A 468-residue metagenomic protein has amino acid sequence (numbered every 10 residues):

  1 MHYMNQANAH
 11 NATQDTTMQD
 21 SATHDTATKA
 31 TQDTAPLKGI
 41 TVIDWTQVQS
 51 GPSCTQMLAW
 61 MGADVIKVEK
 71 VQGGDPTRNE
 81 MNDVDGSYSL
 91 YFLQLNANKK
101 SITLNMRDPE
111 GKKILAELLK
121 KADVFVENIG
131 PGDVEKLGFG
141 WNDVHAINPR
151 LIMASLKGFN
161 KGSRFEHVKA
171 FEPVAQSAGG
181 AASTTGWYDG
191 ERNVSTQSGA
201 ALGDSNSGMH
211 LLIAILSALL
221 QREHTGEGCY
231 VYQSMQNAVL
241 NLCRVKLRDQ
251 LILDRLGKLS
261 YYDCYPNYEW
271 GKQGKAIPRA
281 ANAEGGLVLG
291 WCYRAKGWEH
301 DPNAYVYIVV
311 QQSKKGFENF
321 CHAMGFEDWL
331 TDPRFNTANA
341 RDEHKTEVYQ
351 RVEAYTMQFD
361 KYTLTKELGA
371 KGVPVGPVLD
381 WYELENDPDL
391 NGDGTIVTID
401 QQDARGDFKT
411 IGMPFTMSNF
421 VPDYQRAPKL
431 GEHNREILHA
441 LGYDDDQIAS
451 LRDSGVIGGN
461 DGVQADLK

Functional and structural regions predicted by a protein language model:
H2-D20, H24-E227, K429, R435-K468: N-terminal helix-loop segment corresponding to the beta1-alpha1 unit of nucleotide/adenylate-binding folds
I43-T46, T103-L104, Y305-Q312, Y349-F359 (+2 more regions): Short, well-ordered beta-strand elements within core beta-sheets of diverse protein domains
V65-V68, G369-E383, D444-A449: Short, well-structured beta-strand/strand-turn elements
A178-F359, V397-R405, L467: Acidic, glycine-rich segments within the central catalytic cores of soluble metabolic enzymes that bind/position
G228-Q236, E367, A449-D453: Beta-strand segments within the central parallel beta-sheet cores of soluble alpha/beta enzyme folds
T331-H344, L379-N386, Q447-K468: Short linear loop/turn motifs
L364-G372, R452, D461: Conserved, function-defining micro-sites of small-solute handling proteins
A370-Q425: A glycine-rich dinucleotide-binding beta-alpha-beta segment and adjacent secondary-structure elements that constitute
